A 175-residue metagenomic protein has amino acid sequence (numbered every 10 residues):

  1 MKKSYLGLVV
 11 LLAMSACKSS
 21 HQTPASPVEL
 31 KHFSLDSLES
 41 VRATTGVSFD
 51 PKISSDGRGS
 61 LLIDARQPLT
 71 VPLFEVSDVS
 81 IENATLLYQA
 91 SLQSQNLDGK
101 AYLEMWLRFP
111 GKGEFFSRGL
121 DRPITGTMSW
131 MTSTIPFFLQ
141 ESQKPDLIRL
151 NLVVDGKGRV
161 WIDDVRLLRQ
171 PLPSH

Functional and structural regions predicted by a protein language model:
M1-S15: Sec-dependent bacterial lipoprotein signal peptides
C17-H175: Extracellular and organelle-lumenal recognition/adhesion modules and their flexible linkers in secreted
